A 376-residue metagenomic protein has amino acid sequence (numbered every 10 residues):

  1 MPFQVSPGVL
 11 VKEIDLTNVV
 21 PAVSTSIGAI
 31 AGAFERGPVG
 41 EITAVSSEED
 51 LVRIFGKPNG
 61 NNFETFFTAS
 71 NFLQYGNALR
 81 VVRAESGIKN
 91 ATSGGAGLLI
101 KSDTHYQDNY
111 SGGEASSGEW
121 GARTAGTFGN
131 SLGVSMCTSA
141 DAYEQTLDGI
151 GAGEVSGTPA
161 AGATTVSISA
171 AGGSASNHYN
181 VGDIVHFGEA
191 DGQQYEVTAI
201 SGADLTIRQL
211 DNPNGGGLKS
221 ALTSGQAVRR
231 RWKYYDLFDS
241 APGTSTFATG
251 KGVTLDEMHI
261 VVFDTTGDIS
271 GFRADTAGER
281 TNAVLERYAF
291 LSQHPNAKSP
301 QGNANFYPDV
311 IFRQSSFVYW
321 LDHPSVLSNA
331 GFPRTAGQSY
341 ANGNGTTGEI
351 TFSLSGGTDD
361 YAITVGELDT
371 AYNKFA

Functional and structural regions predicted by a protein language model:
M1-F128, L132-A140: N-terminal-proximal low-complexity accessory segments that begin disordered and transition into the first
R36-G40, L51-V52, I88-A91, A125-L132 (+5 more regions): Short, surface-exposed beta-strand/loop "edge" segments at domain boundaries and coil↔beta transitions
N90, L99, T104, A227-A241 (+1 more regions): Aromatic/His-enriched, Gly/Pro-containing loop or helix-boundary segments that lie immediately adjacent to catalytic
Y106-G121, T127-Q226: Autoprocessing Asn-cyclization modules and mimics
A115-S117, S131, Q194, G250 (+2 more regions): Extracellular structured ligand-interaction cores
T127-N130, Y234-T246, G252-G267, R313 (+1 more regions): Long, structured protein-protein interaction/assembly regions in large complexes
F272-G331: E2/UBC-UEV (E2-variant) core
